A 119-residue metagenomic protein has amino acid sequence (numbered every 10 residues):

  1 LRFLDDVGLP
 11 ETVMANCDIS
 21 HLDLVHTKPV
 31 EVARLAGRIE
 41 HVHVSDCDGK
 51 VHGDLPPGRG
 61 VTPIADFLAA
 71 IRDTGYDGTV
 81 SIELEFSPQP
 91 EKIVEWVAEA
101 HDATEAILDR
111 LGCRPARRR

Functional and structural regions predicted by a protein language model:
L1-R119: Histidine-acidic metal/acid-base catalytic patches
